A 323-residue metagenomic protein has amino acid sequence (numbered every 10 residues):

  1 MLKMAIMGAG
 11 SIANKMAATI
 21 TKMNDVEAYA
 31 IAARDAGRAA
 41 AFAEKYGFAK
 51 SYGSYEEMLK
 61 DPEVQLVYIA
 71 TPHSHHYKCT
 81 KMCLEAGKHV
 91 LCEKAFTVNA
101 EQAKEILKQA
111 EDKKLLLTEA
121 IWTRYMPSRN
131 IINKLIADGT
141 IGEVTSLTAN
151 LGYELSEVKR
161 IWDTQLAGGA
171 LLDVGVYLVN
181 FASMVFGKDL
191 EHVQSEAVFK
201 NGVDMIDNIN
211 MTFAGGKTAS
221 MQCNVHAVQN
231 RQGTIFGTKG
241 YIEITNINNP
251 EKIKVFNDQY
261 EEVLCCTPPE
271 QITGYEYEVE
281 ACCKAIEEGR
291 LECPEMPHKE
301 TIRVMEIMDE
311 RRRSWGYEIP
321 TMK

Functional and structural regions predicted by a protein language model:
M1-Y46: N-terminal Rossmann-like dinucleotide-binding module
A41-F48, I106-A110: Short, conserved SAM-binding/catalytic segment of Class I S-adenosyl-L-methionine-dependent methyltransferases
F48-Y55: Conserved SAM-binding strand-loop segment of SAM-dependent methyltransferases
L66-H73, Y77-R124: Beta-strand-loop-alpha-helix segment that lines the small-molecule cofactor/substrate pocket of alpha/beta enzymes
L66-Y68, A214, A281-K323: C-terminal helix-rich "cap/oligomerization" subdomain common to oxidoreductases
T123-Q194: Predominantly a Rossmann-like dinucleotide-binding segment in NAD(P)-dependent oxidoreductases
N180-P250, C282-R290, M322: Contiguous beta-strand/loop segments that form the cofactor/metal-binding neighborhood of enzyme cores
T267-E280, M296: Active-site loop of classical SDR/Rossmann-like NAD(P)-dependent oxidoreductases, centered on the catalytic Tyr-X3-Lys
